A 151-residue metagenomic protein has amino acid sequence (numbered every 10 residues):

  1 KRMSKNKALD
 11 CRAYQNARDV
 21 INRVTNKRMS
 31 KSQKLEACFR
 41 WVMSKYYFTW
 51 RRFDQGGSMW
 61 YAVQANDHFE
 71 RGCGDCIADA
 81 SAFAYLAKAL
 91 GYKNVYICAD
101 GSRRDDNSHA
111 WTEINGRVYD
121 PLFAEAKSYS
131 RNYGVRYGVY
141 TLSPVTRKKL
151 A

Functional and structural regions predicted by a protein language model:
K1-M3: N-terminal, intrinsically disordered, polar/charged segments of Gram-positive cell-envelope systems that serve as
K5-H68: Secondary-structure boundary elements
K7, T25-N26, Y47, G91-N94 (+2 more regions): Short, flexible coil/linker elements and helix-boundary hinge sites characteristic of intrinsically disordered
K34-C38, V42, G72-A87: Active-site nucleophilic cysteine motif
T49-S81, L90, N94-D106: Catalytic cysteine-centered active-site loop
D54-Q55, E70-G72, N132, R136 (+1 more regions): Intrinsically disordered, low-complexity segments enriched in small/polar residues
D79-S143: Hydrophobic/aromatic-rich core segments of domains that either
T141-A151: Terminal leader/tail segments of proteins
